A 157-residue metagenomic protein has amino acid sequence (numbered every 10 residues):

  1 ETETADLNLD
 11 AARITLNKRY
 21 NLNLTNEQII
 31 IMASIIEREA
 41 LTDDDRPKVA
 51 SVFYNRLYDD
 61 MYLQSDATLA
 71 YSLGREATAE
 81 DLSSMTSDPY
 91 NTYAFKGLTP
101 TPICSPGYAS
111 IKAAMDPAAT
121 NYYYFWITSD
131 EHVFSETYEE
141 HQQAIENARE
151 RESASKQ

Functional and structural regions predicted by a protein language model:
E1-Q157: Bacterial extracytoplasmic/cell-wall-associated proteins, especially those involved in peptidoglycan
